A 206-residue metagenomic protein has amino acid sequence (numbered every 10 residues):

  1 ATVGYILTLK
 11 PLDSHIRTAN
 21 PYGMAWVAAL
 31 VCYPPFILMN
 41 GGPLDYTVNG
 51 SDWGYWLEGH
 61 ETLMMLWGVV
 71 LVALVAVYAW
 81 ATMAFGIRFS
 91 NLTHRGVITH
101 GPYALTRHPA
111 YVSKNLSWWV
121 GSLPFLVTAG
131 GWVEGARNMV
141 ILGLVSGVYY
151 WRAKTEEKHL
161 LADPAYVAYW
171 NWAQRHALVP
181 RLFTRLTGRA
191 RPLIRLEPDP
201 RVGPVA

Functional and structural regions predicted by a protein language model:
A1-L92, G96, V120-A206: Membrane-anchoring alpha-helices and their flanking helix-loop junctions
F85, P102-H108, L160: Generic structural signal for small/hydrophobic residues in well-ordered secondary structure, especially within
R95-Y103, V112: Alpha-helical membrane-protein architecture signal
